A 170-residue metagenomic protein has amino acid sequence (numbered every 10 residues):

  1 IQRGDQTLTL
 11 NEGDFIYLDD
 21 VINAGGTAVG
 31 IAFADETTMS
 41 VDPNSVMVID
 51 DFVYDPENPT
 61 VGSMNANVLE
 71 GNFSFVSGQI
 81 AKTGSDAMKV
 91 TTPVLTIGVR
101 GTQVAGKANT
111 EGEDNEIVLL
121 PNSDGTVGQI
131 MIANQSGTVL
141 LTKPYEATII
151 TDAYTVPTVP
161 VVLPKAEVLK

Functional and structural regions predicted by a protein language model:
I1-G26, F33-G137, E146: Flexible, surface-exposed loop/linker segments and immediately adjacent secondary-structure boundaries
S123-K170: Short, polar/charged, low-complexity connector loops/linkers at domain or secondary-structure junctions
